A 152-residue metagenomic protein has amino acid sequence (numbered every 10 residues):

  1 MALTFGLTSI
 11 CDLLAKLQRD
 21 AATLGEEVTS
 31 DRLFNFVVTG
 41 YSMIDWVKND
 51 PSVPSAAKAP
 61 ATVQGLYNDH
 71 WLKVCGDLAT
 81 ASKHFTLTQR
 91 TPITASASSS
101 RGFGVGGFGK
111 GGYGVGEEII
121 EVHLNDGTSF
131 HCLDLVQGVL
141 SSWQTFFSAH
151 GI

Functional and structural regions predicted by a protein language model:
M1-V38, S52-I152: Acidic, Ser/Thr/Gly/Pro-rich intrinsically disordered interaction regions
W46-D50: Active-site catalytic microenvironments for nucleophilic, acid-base chemistry
